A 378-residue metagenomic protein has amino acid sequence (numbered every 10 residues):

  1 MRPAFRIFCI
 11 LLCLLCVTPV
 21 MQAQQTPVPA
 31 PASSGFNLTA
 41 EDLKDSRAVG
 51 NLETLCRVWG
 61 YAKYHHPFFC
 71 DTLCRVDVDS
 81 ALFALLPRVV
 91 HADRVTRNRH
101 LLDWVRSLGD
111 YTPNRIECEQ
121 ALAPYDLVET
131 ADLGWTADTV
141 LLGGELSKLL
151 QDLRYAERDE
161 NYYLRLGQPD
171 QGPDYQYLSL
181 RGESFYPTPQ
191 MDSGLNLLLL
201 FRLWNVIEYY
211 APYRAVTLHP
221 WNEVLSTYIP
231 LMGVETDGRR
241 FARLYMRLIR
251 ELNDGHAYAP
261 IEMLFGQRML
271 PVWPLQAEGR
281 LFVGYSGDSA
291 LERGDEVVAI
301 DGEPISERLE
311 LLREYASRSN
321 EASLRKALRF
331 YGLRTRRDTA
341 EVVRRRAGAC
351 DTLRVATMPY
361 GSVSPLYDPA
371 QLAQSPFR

Functional and structural regions predicted by a protein language model:
M1-R6, A23-Q24: Positively charged n-region of N-terminal signal peptides that target proteins for export
F5, C9, G348-A349: Sequence-pattern detector for short linear motifs and compositional/periodic biases rather than a specific fold
I7-T18: Bacterial N-terminal signal peptides
A23-R378: Flexible, low-complexity junctional segments that flank or bridge functional domains
